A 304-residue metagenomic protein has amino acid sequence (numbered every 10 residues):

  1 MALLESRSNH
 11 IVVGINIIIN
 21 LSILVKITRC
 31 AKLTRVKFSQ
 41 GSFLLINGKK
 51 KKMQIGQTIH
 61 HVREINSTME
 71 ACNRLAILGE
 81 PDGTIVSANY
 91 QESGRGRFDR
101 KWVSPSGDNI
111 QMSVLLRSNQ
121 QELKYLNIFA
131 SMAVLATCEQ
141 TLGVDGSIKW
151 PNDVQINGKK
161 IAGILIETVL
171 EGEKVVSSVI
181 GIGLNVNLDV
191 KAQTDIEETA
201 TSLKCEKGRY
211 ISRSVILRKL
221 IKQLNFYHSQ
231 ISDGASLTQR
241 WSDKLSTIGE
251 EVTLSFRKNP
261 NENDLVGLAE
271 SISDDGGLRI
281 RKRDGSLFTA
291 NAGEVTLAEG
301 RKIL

Functional and structural regions predicted by a protein language model:
M1-I11, I15: Extreme N-terminal basic, low-complexity initiation segments that serve as generic localization/processing leaders
S6, L33, F38: Cationic, low-complexity basic patches in intrinsically disordered or flexible, solvent-exposed regions
H10, L21-L24, S39, L44: Short hydrophobic targeting helices and cationic amphipathic motifs that mediate membrane/organellar targeting
N16-N20: Low-complexity, disordered terminal segments
F38-V144, K160-A162, V169, L287-F288 (+1 more regions): N-terminal lobe of the biotin/lipoate ligase/transferase fold
I46-K49, Q120-Q121, I128-G146, I156-L304: Long, positively charged amphipathic alpha-helical accessory segments at protein N-termini or as interdomain linkers
